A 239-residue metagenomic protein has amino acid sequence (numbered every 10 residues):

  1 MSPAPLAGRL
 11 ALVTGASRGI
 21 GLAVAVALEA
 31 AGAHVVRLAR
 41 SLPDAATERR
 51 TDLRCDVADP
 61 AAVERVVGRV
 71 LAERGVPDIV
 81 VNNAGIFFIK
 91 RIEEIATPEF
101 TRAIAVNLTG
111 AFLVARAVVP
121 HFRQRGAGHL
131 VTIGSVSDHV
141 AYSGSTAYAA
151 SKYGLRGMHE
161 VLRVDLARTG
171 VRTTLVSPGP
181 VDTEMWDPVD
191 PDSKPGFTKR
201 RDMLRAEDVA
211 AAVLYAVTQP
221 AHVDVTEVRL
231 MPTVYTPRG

Functional and structural regions predicted by a protein language model:
L10, S17-R18: Conserved glycine-rich cofactor-binding loop
A31-A46: Conserved glycine-rich Rossmann-like NAD(P)H-binding loop of the short-chain dehydrogenase/reductase
C55-R65, T97: The beta1-alpha1 cofactor-binding region of Rossmann-like NAD(H)/NADP(H)-dependent oxidoreductases
R91-I92, E99-T101: Substrate-binding pocket helix/loop in short-chain dehydrogenase/reductase
A115, S151: Active-site helix of classical SDR
S135: Residue(s) in the substrate-gating loop at a strand-loop-helix junction that position the organic substrate next
L175-V176, G196-R238: C-terminal helical subdomain
